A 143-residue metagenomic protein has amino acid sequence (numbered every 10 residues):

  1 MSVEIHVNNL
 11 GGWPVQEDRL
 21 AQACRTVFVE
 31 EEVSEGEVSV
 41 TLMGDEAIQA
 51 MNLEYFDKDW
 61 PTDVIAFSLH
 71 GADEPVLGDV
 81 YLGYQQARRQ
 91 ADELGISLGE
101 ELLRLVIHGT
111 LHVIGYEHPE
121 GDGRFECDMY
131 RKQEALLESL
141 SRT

Functional and structural regions predicted by a protein language model:
M1-L102, L111-T143: An acidic/histidine-cluster motif and surrounding catalytic segment that typifies divalent-metal-assisted enzyme active
